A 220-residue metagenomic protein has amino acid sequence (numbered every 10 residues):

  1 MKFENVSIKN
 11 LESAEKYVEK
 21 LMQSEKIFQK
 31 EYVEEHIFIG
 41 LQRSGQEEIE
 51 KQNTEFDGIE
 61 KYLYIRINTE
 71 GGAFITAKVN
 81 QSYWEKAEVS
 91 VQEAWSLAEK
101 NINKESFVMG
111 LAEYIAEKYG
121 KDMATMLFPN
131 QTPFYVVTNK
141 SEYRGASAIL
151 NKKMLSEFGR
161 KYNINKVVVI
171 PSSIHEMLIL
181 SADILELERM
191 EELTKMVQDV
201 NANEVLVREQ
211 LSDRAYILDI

Functional and structural regions predicted by a protein language model:
M1-P129: Extended, low-hydrophobicity segments enriched in charged/polar residues
K121-Y143: Conserved catalytic core of nucleic-acid polymerases
T138-I220: C-terminal structured domains
